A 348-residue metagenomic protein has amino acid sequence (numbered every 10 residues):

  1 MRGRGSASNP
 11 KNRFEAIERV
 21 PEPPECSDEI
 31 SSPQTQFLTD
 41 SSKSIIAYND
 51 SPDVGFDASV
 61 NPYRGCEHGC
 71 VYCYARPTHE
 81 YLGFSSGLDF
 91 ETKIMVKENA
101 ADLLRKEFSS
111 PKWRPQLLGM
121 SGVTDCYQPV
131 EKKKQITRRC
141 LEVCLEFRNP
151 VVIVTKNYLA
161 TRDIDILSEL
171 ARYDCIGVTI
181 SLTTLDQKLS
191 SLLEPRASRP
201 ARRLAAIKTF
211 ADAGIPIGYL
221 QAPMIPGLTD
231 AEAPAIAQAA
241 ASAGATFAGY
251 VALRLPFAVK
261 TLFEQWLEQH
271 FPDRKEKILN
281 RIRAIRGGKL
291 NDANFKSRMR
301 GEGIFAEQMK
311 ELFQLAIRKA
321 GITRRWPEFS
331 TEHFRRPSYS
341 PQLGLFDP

Functional and structural regions predicted by a protein language model:
M1-S41, A47-Y48, A231-P348: Auxiliary Fe-S-binding modules of radical SAM enzymes
D28-R64, V71-T179, T183-S191, P200-D212: Conserved Radical SAM active-site core
V143-N149, A205-I217, I285-G288, L312-T323: A structural motif corresponding to the C-terminal end of an alpha-helix and its immediate exit/capping segment
V152, G218, A248-Y250: Short hydrophobic alpha-helical runs that function as membrane-insertion/retention elements
N157-T161, I225-P234: Active-site glycine- and acidic-residue-rich loops that bind and position anionic ligands or nucleotide-like cofactors
R172-C175, P216, S242-T246: Glycine-enriched alpha-helix->loop->beta-strand junction motifs that scaffold or abut catalytic
L185-Q187, L193-R196, T209-T229, L253-L255 (+1 more regions): Conserved strand-turn element in the central/C-terminal portion of the radical SAM core barrel that lines
